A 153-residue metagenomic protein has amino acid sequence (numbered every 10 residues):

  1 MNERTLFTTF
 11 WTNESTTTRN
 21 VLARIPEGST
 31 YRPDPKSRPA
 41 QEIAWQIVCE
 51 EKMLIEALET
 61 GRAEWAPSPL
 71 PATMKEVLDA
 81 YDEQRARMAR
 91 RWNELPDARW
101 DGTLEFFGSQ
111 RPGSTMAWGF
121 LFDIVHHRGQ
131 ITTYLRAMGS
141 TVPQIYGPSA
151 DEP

Functional and structural regions predicted by a protein language model:
N2-T8, M74-L78, W118-L121: Active-site rim elements
T8-L22, E27-P69, E105-P153: Short, contiguous alpha-helical
E56-P96: Helix-adjacent hinge/juxtasegments
W92-F107: Acidic catalytic patch
